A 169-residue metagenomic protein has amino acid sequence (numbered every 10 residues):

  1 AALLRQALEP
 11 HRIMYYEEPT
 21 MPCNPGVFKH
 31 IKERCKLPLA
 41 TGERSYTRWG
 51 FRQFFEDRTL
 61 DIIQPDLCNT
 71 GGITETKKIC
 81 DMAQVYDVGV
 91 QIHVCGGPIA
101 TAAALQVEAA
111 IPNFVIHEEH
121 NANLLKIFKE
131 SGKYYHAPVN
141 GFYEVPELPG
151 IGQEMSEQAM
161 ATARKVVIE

Functional and structural regions predicted by a protein language model:
A1-L4: Metal-coordinating catalytic core of metallo-dependent amide/deamination hydrolases
Q6-Y15, M21-F142, P146: Shared catalytic-loop signature of beta/alpha-barrel
K129-E169: C-terminal extensions of enzymes
